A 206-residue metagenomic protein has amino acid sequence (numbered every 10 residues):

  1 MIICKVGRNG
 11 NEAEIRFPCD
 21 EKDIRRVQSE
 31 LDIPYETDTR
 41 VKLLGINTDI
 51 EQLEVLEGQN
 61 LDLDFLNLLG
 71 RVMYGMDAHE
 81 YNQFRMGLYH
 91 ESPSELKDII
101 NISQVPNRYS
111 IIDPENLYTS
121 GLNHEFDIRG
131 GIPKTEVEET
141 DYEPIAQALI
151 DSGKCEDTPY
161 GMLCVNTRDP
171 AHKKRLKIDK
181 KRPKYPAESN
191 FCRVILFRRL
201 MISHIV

Functional and structural regions predicted by a protein language model:
M1-R8: A short beta-strand micro-motif
N9-V72: N-terminal interaction modules that seed assembly of large macromolecular complexes
E36, H90, L163-T167: Short, surface-exposed, charged/polar-biased interaction segments
V41, Q83-R85, Y160-G161: Short coil/turn segments at secondary-structure boundaries
I46-I150: Charged, alpha-helical interface segments at or near domain boundaries
L122-V206: Acidic, proline/glycine-rich low-complexity IDRs
